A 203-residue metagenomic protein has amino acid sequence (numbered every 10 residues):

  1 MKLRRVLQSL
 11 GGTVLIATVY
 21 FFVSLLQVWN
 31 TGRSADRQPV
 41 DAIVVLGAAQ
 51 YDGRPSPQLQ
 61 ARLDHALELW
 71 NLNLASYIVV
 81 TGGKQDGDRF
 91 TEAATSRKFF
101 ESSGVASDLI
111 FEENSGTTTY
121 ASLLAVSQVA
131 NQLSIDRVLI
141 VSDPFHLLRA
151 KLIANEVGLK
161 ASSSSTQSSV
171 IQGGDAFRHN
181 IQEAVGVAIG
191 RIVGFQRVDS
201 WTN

Functional and structural regions predicted by a protein language model:
M1-A35: N-terminal type II signal-anchor transmembrane helix that functions as the membrane-insertion/stop-transfer segment
M1-R5, L59, H146, A188: Short alpha-helical segments used as structural interaction elements across diverse proteins
V6, D36-Q38, E183, A188: Extended hydrophobic leader/signal-anchor segments used for secretion and membrane insertion
L25-N180: A structural signal for short, hydrophobic/glycine-enriched beta-strand patches
A176-S200: A transmembrane-helix-recognition feature enriched in membrane-embedded lipid enzymes and envelope glyco-/phospholipid
